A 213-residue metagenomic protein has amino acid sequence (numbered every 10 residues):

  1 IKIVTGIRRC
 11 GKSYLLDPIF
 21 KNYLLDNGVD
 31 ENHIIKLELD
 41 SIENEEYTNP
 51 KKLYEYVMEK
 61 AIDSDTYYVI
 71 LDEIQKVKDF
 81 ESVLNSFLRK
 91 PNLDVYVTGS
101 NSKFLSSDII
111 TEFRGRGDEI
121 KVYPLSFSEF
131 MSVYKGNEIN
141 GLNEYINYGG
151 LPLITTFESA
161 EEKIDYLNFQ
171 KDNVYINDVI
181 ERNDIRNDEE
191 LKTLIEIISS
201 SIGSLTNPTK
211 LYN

Functional and structural regions predicted by a protein language model:
V4: Hydrophobic anchor at the beta1->P-loop junction of P-loop NTPases
K12-S13: Conserved lysine of the Walker
I35-T66: Short glycine-rich substrate-engagement loop in P-loop NTPases that contacts/grips substrate
A61-F80: Conserved P-loop NTPase "ATPase switch" module shared by AAA+ and STAND
I70, D94-S100, K121, F130: Structural recognition of the conserved hydrophobic beta-strand(s) that form the central parallel beta-sheet of P-loop
E81-V97, S102, I110-T111: Conserved catalytic/switch belt of AAA+ P-loop NTPases
S86, K103-E119, V133-K135: Short regulatory helix/loop adjacent to the ATP-binding pocket of P-loop NTPases
Y123, S128-N213: Interdomain hinge/linker elements that couple catalytic modules in large macromolecular machines
